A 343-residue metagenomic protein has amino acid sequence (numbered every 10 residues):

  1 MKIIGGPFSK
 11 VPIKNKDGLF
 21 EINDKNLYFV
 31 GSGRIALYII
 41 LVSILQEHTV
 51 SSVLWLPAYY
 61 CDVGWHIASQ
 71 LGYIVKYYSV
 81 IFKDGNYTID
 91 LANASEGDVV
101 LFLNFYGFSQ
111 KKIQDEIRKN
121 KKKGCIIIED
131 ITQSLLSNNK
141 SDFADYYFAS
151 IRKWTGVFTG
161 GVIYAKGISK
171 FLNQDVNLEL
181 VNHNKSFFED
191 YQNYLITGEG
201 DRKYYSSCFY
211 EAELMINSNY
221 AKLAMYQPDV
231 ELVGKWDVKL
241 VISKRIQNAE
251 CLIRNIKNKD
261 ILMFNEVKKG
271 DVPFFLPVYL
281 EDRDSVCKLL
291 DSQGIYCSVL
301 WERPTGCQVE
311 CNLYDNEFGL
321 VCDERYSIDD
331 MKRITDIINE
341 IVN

Functional and structural regions predicted by a protein language model:
M1-E21: S-adenosyl-L-methionine
K14-D17, D24-Y28, G33, Y60 (+2 more regions): PLP-dependent aminotransferase class I/II
L19-N23, W65-Q70, A92-S95, D115-K119 (+3 more regions): Short loop/helix-cap segments at secondary-structure boundaries that form the rim of catalytic
L41-A94: Conserved PLP-anchoring active-site segment centered on the Schiff-base-forming lysine
V63-H66, S109-K111, L135-N138, T155-T159 (+5 more regions): Short catalytic/ligand-binding loop motif for oxyanion handling, primarily in non-cytosolic enzymes, centered on
I81-F171: Active-site phosphate-binding strand-loop segment of PLP-dependent enzymes
